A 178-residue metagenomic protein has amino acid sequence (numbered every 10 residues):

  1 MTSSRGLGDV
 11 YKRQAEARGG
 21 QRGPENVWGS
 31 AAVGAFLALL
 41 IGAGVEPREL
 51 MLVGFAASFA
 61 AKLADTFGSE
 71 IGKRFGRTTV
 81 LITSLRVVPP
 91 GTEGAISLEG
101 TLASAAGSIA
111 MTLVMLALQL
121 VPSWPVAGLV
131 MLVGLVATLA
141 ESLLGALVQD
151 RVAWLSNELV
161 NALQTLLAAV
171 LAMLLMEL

Functional and structural regions predicted by a protein language model:
M1-Y11: Single conserved hydrophobic/aromatic residue that forms the stacking wall/gate of nucleotide- or nucleobase-binding
K12-S30, S84-I96, A153-N161: Juxtamembrane helix-capping/reentrant segments at transmembrane boundaries
R13-F67: Hydrophobic alpha-helical segments and helix pairs
N26-A38, E99-L113, Q164-A169: Core segments of transmembrane alpha-helices that mediate helix-helix packing or line hydrophobic substrate/ligand
A38-A56, L113-L129, L171-L178: Helix-coil boundary and interhelical linker segments in multi-pass alpha-helical membrane proteins
A60-L81, L139-L143: Short helical (or helix-break) motifs at transmembrane helix termini and adjacent helical loops in multi-pass membrane
I109-R151: Glycine/small-residue-rich hydrophobic helix-like segments
L144-L166: Interfacial loop-to-transmembrane junctions
